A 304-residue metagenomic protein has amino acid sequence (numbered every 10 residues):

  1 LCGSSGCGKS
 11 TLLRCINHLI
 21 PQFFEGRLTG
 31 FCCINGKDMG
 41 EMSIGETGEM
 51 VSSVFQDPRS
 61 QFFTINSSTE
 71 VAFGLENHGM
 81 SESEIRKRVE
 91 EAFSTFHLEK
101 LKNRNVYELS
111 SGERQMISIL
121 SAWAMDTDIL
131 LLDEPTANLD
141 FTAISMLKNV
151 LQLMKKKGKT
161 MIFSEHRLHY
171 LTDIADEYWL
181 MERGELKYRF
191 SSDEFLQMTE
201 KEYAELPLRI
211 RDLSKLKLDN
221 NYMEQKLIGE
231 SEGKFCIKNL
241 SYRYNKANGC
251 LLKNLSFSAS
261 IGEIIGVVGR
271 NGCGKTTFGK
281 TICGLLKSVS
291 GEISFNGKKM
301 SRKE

Functional and structural regions predicted by a protein language model:
C2-S4, V268-R270: The feature captures the beta-strand-to-loop junction immediately N-terminal to the Walker
N17, C283: Helix-to-loop junction immediately C-terminal to a conserved catalytic motif
E25-K37, G291-K299: Conserved ABC transporter NBD signature motif
S83-L101: Conserved ABC ATPase "signature" region
N105-L109, E113: Conserved ABC ATPase signature
A122-W123: ABC ATPase C-loop
L130-D133: Catalytic Walker B motif of ABC-type/P-loop ATPase nucleotide-binding domains
E165-H166: H-loop/switch region of ABC-family ATPase nucleotide-binding domains
